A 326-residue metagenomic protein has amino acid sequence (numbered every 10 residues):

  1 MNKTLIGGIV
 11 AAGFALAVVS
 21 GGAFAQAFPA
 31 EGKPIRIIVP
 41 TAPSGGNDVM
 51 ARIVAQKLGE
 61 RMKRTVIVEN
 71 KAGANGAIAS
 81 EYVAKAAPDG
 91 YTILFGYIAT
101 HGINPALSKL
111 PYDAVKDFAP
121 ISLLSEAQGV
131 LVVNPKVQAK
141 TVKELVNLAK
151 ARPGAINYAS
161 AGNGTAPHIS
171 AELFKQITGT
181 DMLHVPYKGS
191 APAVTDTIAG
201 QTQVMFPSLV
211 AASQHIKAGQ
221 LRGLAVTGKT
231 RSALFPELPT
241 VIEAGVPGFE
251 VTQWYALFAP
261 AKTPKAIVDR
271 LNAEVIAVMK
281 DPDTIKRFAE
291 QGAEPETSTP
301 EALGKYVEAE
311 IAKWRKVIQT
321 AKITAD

Functional and structural regions predicted by a protein language model:
M1-A11: Bacterial N-terminal signal peptides that target proteins for export
V18-G22: N-terminal signal peptide c-region/cleavage motif recognized by signal peptidases
A25-D117, A155-N157, N163, G179-S208 (+2 more regions): N-terminal (or domain-start) structured segment
A30-P34, I177-T180, K217, E243 (+1 more regions): An extracytoplasmic/periplasmic, membrane-proximal ligand-sensing/linker region
G32, A51, A55, G59 (+17 more regions): Extracytoplasmic/secreted envelope proteins and their assembly/folding machinery, especially bacterial periplasmic
K85-Y91, I98, P105-P192, V241-E243 (+1 more regions): Hinge/capping helix and adjacent helix->loop/strand transition within the periplasmic-binding protein
T100-K109, K175-I177, V204-L238: A ligand-binding cleft/hinge motif common to bilobed small-molecule-binding domains
